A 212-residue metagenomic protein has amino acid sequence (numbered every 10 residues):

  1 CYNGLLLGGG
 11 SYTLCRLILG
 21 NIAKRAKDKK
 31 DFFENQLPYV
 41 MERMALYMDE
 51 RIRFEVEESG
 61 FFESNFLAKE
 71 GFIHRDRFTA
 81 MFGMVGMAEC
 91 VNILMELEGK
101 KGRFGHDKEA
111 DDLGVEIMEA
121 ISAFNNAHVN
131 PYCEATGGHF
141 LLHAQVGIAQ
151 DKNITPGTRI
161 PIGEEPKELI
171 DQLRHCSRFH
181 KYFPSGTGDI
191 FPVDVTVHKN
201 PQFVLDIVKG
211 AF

Functional and structural regions predicted by a protein language model:
C1-D76, L97, R103-D107, D111 (+1 more regions): Conserved catalytic cores of very large enzyme subunits
A80-I93: Contiguous, well-ordered alpha-helical segments that form the cores/surfaces of helical PPI scaffolds
E89, G102-R103: Hydrophobic, structured segments
